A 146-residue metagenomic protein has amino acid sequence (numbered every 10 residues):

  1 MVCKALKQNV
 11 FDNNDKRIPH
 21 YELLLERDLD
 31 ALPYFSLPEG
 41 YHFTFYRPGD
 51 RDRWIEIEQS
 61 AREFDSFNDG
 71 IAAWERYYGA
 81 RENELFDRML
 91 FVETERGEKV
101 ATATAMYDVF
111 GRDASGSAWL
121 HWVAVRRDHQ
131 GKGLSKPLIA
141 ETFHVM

Functional and structural regions predicted by a protein language model:
M1-E39, F45-R47: Acyl-donor-binding surface of acyltransferase catalytic domains
D28-L32, T94-G97, D128: Short loop segments at secondary-structure junctions
L29, Y107-V109, T142: Short, well-ordered turn and helix-capping elements at secondary-structure junctions
P33-D69: Short amphipathic alpha-helix that is part of the acyltransferase structural core
D52, E56, E95-E98, A140 (+1 more regions): Replace "anionic and nucleotidyl ligands
Q59-V125: A conserved beta-strand-loop-helix scaffold within acyl/acetyltransferase catalytic domains
W122-V125, G131-M146: Conserved acetyl-CoA-binding loop-helix of GNAT-fold acetyltransferases
